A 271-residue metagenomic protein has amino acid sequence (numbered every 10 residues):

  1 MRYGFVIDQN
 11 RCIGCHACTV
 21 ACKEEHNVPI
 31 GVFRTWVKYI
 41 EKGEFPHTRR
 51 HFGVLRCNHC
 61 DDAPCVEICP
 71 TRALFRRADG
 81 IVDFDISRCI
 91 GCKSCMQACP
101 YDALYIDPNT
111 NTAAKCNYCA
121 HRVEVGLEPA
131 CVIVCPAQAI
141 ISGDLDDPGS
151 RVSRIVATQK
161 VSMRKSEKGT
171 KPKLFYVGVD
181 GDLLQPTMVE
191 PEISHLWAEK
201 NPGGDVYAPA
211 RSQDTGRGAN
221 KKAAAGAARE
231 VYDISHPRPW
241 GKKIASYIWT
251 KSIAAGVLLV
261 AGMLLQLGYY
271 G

Functional and structural regions predicted by a protein language model:
M1-G241, A245, W249: Non-ligating segments of multi-cofactor redox enzymes
K243-L265: The first (N-terminal) embedded transmembrane alpha-helix
